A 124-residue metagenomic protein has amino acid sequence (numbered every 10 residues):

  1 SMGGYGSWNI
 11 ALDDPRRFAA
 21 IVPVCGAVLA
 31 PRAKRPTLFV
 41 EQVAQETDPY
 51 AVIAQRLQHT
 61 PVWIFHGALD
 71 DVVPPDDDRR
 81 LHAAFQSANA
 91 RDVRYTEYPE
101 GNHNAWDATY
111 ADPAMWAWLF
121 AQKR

Functional and structural regions predicted by a protein language model:
S1-M2, C25: Catalytic nucleophile serine of serine hydrolases, specifically the conserved "nucleophile elbow" pentapeptide
G4-P15: Short glycine-enriched nucleophile-adjacent loop and the immediately C-terminal alpha-helix near the catalytic center
Y5, V43-T47, W118-F120: A short, terminal or domain-edge coil/loop segment
D13, A88, A121-Q122: Generic structural signal for alpha-helix termini and adjacent loop/cap motifs
R16, A20-Y110: The feature captures the conserved acid-bearing segment of alpha/beta-hydrolase catalytic domains
Y110-R124: Catalytic active-site module of serine/aspartate enzymes centered on a nucleophile-bearing elbow/loop
